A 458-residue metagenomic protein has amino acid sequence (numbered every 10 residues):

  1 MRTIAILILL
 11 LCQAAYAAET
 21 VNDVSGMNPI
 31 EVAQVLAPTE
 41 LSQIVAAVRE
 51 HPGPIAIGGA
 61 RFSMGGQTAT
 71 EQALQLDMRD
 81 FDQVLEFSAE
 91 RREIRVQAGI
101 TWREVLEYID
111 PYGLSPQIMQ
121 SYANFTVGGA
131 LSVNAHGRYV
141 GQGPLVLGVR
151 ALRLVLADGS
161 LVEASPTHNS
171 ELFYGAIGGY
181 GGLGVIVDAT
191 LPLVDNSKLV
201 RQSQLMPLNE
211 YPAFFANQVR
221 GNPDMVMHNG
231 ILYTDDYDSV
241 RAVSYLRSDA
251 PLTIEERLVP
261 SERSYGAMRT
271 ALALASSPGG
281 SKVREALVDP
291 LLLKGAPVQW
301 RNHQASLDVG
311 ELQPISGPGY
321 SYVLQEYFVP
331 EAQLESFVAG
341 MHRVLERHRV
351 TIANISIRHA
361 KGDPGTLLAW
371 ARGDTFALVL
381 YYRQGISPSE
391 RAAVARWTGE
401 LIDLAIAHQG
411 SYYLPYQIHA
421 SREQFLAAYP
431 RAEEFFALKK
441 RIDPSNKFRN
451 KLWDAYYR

Functional and structural regions predicted by a protein language model:
I4-Q13: Bacterial N-terminal signal peptides
A15-A17: Boundary at the C-terminal end of the N-terminal hydrophobic targeting segment
G26-Q120, N134-Y139, I357: Glycine-rich N-terminal segment of FAD-binding domains in flavoprotein oxidoreductases, spanning the beta-loop-helix
G65-L85, Y139-G159, V185-P192: Structural signature of FAD isoalloxazine-binding scaffolds in flavoprotein oxidoreductases
R150-S336, G340-R343, R347, T351 (+1 more regions): C-terminal substrate-binding/cap subdomain adjacent to the FAD-binding core in PCMH-type and related FAD-linked
E311, I406-R458: Activity-critical C-terminal alpha-helical subdomain
V323-Y327, T375-Q384: Short, hydrophobic beta-strand segments
L334-E335, L345, G385-R396, E400-Y413: Extended C-terminal subregions enriched in glycine
